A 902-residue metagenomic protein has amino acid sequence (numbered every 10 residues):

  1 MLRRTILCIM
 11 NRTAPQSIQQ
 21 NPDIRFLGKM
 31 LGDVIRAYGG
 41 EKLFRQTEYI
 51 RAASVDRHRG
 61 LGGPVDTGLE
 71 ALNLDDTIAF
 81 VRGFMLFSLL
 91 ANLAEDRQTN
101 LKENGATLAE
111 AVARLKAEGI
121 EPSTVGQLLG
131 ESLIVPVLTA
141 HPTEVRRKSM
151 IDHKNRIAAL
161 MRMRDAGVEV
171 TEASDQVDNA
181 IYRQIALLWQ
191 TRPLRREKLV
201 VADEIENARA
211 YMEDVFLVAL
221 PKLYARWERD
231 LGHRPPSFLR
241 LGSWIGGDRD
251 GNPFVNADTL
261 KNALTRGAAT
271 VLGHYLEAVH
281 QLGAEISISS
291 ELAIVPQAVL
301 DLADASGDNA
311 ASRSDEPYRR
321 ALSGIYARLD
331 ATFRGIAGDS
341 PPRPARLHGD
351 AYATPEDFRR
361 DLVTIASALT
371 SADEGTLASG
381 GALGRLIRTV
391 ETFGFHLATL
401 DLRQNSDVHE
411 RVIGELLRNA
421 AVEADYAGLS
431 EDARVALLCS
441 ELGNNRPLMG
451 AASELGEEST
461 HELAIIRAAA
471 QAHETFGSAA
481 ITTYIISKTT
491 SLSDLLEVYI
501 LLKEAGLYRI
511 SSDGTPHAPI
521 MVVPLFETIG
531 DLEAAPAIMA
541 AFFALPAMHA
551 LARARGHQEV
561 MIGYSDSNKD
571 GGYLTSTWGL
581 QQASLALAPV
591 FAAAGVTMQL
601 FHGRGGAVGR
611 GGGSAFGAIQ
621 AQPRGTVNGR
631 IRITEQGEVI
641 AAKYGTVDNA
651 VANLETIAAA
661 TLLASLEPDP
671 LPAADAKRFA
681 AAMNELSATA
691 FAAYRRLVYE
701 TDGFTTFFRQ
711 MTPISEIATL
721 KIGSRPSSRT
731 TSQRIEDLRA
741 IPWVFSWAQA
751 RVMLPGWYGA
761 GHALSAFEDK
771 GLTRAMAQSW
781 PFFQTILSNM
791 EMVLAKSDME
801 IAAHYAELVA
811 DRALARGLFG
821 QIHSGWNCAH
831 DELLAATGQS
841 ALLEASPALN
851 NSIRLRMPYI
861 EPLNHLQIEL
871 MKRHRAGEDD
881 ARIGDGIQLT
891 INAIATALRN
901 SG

Functional and structural regions predicted by a protein language model:
T5-C439, G456-E458, T482, G612 (+6 more regions): Often metal-dependent polyanion-binding catalytic scaffolds in large enzymes
V34, Y49, Q98, L115-I120 (+13 more regions): Carbohydrate-active enzymes and regulators
A225-L241, L463-I465, L495-K503, A537-M548 (+1 more regions): Conserved alpha/beta core surface patches that mediate binding of polyanionic ligands
G246-R249, A257, E462, I466 (+8 more regions): Expand to "…catalyze enediolate/carbanion chemistry for C-C bond making/breaking, isomerization, decarboxylation
V255-I286, A505-A692: Catalytic or ion-translocation cores adjacent to nucleophile or general acid/base/metal-coordination motifs in diverse
A331-G338, A398-L400, N405-L496, I500 (+3 more regions): Active-site cores of enzymes that catalyze phosphoryl transfer or operate on phosphate-rich substrates
V560, A592-A593, T634-E768, G902: Ligand-binding clefts of soluble mixed alpha/beta catalytic domains
F708-G902: C-terminal accessory/interaction regions of large nucleic acid-associated machines
